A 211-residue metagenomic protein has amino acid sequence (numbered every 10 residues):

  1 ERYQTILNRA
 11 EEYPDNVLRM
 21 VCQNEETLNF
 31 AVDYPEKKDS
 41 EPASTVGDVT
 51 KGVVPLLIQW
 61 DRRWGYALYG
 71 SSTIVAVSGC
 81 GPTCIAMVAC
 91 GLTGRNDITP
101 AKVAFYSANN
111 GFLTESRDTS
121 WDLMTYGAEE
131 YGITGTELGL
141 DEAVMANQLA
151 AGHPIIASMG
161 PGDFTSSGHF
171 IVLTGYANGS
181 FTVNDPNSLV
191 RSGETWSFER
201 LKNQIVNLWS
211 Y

Functional and structural regions predicted by a protein language model:
E1-F112: Active-site-adjacent structural segments surrounding the nucleophilic cysteine of cysteine proteases and isopeptidases
S44-T45, C90, G94-Y211: Conserved active-site-adjacent core of cysteine acyl-enzyme catalytic domains
